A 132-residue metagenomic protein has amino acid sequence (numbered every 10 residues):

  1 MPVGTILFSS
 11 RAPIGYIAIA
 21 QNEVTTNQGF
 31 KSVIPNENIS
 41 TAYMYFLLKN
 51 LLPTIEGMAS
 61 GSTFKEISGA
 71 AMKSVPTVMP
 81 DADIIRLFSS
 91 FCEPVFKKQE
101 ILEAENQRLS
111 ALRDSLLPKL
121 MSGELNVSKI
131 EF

Functional and structural regions predicted by a protein language model:
M1-L51, A59, S68-G69: A short beta-sheet element
N38-I39, F46, N50-T54, M58-K65 (+1 more regions): Amphipathic alpha-helical coiled-coil/heptad-repeat segments
